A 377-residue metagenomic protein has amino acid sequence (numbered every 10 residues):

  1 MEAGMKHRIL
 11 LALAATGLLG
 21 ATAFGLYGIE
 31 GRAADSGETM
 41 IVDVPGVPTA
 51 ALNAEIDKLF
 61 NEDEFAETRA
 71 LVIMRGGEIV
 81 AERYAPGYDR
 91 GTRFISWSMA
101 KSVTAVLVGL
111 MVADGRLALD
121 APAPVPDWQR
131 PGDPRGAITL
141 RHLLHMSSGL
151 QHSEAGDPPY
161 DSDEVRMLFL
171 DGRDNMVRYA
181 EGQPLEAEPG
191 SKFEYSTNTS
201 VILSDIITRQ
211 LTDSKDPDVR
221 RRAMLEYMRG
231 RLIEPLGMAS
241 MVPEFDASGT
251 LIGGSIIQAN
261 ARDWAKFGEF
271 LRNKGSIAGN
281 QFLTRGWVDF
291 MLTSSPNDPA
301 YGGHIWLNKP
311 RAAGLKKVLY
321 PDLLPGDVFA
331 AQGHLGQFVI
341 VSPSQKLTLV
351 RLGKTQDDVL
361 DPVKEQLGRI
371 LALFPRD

Functional and structural regions predicted by a protein language model:
G4-A15: N-terminal Sec-pathway targeting helices
K58-Y88, V339-I340, K346-V350: A short, well-structured edge-of-sheet supersecondary motif
G77, F94-D120, L143, L203-I207 (+1 more regions): Active-site SXXK
E78-R83, P159-E188, V219-M241: Short, charged, amphipathic alpha-helices and their helix-cap/turn boundaries
I95, A113-S153, G182, T212-S255: Active-site helix/loop module of the DD-peptidase/beta-lactamase fold, centered on the serine-lysine SxxK catalytic
D174, M238-F245, T293-T348: Active-site Gly/Thr loop motif
T199-I207, S255-S276, Q337-G353: Active-site-proximal alpha-helical segments within enzyme catalytic domains
V328-D377: Structured C-terminal helix/loop/strand segments within mature extracytoplasmic catalytic/sensor domains
